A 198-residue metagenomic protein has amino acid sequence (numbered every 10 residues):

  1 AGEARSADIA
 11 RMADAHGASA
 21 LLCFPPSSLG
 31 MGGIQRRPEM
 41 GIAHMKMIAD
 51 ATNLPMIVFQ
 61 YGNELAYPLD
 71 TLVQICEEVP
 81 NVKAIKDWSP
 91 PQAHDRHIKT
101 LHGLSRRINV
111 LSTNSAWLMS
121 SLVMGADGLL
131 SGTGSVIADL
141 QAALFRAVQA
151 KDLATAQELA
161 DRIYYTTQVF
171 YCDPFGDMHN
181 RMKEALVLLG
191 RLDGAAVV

Functional and structural regions predicted by a protein language model:
A1-A66: Active-site beta->alpha loop and helix N-cap motifs at the rims of alpha/beta catalytic domains
A10, L118, K183: Short glycine-/small-residue-rich flexible loop motifs, especially phosphate/cofactor-binding loops
R11-A20, I75-A84, V187-L189: Short, electropositive alpha-helical surface patch
M47-A51, G62-F175: Catalytic alpha/beta core domains of metabolic enzymes, predominantly
V58-Q60, N81, L192, V197-V198: Glycine-rich phosphate-binding "P-loop"
P174-V198: C-terminal extensions of enzymes
